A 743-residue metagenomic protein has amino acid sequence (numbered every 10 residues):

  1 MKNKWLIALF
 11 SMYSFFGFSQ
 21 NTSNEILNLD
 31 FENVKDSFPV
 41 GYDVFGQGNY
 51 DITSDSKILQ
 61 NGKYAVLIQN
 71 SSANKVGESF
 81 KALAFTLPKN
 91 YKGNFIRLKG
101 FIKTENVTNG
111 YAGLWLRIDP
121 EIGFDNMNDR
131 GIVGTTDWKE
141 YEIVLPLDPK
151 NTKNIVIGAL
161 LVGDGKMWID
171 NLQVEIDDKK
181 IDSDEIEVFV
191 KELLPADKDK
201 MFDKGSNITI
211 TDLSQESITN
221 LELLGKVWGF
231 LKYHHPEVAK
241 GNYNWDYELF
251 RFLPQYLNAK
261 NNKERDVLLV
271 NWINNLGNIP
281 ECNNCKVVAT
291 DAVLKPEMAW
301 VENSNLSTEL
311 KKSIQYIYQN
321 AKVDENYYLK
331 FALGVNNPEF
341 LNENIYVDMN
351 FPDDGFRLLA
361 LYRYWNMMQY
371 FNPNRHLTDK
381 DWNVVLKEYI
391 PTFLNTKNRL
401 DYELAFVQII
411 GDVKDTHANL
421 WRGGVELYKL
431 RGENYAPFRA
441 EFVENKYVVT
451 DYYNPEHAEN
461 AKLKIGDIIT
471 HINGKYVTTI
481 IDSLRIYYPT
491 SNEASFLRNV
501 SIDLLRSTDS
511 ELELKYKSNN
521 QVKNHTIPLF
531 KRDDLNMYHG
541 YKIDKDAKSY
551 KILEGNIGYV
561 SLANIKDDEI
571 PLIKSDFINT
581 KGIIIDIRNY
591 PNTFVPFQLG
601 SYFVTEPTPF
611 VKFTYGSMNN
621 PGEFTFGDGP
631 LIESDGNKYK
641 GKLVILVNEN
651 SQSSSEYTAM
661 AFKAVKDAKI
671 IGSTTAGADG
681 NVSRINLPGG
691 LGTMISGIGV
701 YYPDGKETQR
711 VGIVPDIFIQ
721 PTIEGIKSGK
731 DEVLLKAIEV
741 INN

Functional and structural regions predicted by a protein language model:
M1-S23: Bacterial Sec-dependent N-terminal signal peptides
Q20-L194: Extracellular and organelle-lumenal recognition/adhesion modules and their flexible linkers in secreted
L194-M201, E403-E459, D544-K551: PDZ/PDZ-like peptide-tail recognition elements
D203-G205, N220-N342: Cationic-aromatic interfacial patches
I208, E216, K232, L257 (+8 more regions): Cleft-lining beta-strand/loop regions that shape enzyme active-site pockets
S217, E222-G225, G229, M298-F331 (+4 more regions): PDZ/PDZ-like domain segments forming the peptide/carboxylate-binding groove, activating on the N-terminal beta-strands
V227, L231-H235, Y364, N460-E493 (+5 more regions): Conserved PDZ fold ligand-binding element
E237-V270, N372-H417: Amphipathic alpha-helical substructures
